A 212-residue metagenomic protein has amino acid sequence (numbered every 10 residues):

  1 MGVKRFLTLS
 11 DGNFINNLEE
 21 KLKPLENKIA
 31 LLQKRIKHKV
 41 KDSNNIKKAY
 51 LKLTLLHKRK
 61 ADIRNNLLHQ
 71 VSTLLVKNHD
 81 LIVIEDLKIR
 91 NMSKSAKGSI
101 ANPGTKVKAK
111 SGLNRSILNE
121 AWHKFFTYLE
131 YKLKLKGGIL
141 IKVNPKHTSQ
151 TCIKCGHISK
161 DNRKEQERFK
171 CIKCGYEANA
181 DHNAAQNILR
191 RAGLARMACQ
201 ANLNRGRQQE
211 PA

Functional and structural regions predicted by a protein language model:
M1-A212: Positively charged, helix-rich recognition surfaces that bind polyanionic ligands
